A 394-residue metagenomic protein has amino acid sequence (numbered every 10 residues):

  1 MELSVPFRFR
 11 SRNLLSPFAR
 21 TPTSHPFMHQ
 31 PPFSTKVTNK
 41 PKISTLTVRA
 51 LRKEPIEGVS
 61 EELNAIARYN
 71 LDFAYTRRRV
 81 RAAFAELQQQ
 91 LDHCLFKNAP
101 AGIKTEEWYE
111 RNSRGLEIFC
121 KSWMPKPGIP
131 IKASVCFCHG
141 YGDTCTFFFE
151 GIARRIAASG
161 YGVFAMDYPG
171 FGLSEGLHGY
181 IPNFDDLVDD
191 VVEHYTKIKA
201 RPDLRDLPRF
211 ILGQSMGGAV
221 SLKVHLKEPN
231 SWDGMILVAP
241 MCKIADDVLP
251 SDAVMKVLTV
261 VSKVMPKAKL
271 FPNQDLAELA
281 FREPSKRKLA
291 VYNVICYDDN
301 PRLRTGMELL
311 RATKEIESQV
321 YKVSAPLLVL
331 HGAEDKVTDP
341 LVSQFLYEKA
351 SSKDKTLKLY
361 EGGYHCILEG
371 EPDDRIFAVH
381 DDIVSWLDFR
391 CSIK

Functional and structural regions predicted by a protein language model:
P55-E57, Q214-T305: Alpha/beta-hydrolase-fold enzymes
R81-P130, E369: N-terminal cap/lid segment of alpha/beta-hydrolase-fold proteins
Y141-R154, V342: The serine-hydrolase catalytic nucleophile loop
T144-F147, F171-L207, D373-A378: Catalytic nucleophile-loop/oxyanion-hole region of alpha/beta-hydrolase and closely related hydrolase-like folds
A153-G176: Conserved alpha/beta-hydrolase
V323, V329-H331, D335: Short beta-strand/loop motif that positions the catalytic acidic residue of the alpha/beta-hydrolase fold
S324-A325, D339-E348: Short alpha-helix in the alpha/beta-hydrolase fold that links the catalytic acid
E361-K394: Catalytic active-site module of serine/aspartate enzymes centered on a nucleophile-bearing elbow/loop
